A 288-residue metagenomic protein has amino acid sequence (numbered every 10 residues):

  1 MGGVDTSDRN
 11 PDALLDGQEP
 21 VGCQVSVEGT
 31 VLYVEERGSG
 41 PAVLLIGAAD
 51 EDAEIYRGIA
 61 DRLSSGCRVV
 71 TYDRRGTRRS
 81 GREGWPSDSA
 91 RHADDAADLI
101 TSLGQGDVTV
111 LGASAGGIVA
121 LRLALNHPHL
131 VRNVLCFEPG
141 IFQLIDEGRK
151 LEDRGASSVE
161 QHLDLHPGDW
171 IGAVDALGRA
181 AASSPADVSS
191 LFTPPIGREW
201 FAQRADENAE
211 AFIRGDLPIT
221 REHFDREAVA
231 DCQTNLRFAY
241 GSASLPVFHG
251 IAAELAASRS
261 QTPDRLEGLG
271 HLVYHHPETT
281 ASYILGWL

Functional and structural regions predicted by a protein language model:
D8-R9, L14-E19, C23-W85: Conserved HGGG/HGGXW glycine-rich cap/lid loop of the alpha/beta-hydrolase fold
L45-A49, S114, G241: Glycine-rich His-Gly loop
V70-L111, S282: Active-site loop/oxyanion-hole signature of alpha/beta-hydrolase fold enzymes
R74-G76, P139, G268: Active-site loop/turn elements of alpha/beta-hydrolase fold enzymes, especially the short glycine-/histidine-rich
G106-E147: Conserved hydrolase catalytic core segment
Q143-F201, D216-P218: Helix-rich cap/lid subdomain of alpha/beta-hydrolase
F201-G268: Conserved serine/cysteine hydrolase catalytic core
L269-A281: Catalytic histidine-centered segment of alpha/beta-hydrolase-like enzymes
